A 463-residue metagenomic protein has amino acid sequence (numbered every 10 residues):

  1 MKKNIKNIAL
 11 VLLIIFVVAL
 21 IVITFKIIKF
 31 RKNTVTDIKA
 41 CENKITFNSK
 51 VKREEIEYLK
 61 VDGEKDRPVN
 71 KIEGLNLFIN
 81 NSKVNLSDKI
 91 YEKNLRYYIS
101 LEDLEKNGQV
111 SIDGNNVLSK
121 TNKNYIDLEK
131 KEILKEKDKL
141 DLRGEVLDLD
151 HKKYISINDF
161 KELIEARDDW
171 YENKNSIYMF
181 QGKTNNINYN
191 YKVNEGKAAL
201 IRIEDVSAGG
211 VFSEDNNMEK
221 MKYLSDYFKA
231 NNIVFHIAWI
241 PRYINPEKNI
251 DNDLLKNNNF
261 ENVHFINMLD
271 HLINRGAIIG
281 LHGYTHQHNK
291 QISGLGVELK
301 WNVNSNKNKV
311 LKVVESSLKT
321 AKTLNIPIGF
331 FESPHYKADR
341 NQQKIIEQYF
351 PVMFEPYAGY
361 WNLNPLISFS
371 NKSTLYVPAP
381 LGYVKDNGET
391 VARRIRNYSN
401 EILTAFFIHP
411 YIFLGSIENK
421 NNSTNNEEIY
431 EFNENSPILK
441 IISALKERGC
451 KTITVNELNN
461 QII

Functional and structural regions predicted by a protein language model:
M1-V17, T24-I28: N-terminal Sec-pathway targeting helices
F25-D205: Primary recognition of N-terminal secretory signal peptides and signal-anchoring hydrophobic helices
N185-H271, R275, T320, N459: Active-site beta->alpha N-cap acidic-glycine motif
K197, K229-H236, I273-G280, T323-F330 (+3 more regions): Loop/turn elements at helix/coil->beta-strand transitions in domains of secreted/extracellular proteins
E204-N216, I250-N259, K300-N308, P327-G329 (+2 more regions): The substrate-binding groove and active-site-proximal loops of carbohydrate-active enzymes, especially glycoside
V234-D339, P410: Metal-dependent polysaccharide deacetylase catalytic core of the NodB/CE4 family, i.e., the active-site-bearing domain
N249, D253-F260, T323, I328 (+1 more regions): Active-site-adjacent pocket scaffolds in enzyme catalytic domains
M353-N371, I412-I463: C-terminal domain-boundary segment and adjacent tail
